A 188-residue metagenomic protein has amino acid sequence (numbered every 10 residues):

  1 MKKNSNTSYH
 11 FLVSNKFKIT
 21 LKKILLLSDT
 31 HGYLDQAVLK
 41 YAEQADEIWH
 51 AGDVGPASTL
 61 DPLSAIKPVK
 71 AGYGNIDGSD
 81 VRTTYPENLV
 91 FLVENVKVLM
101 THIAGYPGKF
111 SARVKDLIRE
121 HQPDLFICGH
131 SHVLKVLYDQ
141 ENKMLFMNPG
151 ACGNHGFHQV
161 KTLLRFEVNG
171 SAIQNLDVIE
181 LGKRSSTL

Functional and structural regions predicted by a protein language model:
K2-V69, D77-K97, Q159-T162, T187-L188: N-terminal active-site segment of His-dependent metallophosphoesterases
K23-D29, K97-I103, M144-G150, V178: Active-site-proximal beta-strand elements of phosphoester/diester hydrolases
S28-G32, G52-V54, N75-D77, I103-G105 (+2 more regions): Active-site metal-binding loops of divalent metal-dependent hydrolases
H31, P107, G153, G170 (+1 more regions): Residue-level detector of flexible, active-site-proximal loop/helix-junction positions within diverse enzyme catalytic
K70, K109-A172, L176: Conserved beta-sheet core of the metallophosphoesterase superfamily
D77-Q122, N154-H155: Active-site-proximal segments of metal-dependent phosphoesterases and phosphodiesterases across multiple
L176-L188: Short, solvent-exposed aromatic-acidic interface loops
